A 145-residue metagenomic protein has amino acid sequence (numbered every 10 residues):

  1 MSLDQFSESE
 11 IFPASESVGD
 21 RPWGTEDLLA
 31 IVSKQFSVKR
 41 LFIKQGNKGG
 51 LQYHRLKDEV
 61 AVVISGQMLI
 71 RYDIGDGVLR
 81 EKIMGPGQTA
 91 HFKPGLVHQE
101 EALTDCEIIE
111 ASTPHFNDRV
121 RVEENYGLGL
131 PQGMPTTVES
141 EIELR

Functional and structural regions predicted by a protein language model:
M1-K39, K48-G50, K82, N125-R145: A short, N-terminal "cap"/entry segment at the start of jelly-roll beta-barrel domains of the cupin/DSBH fold
V38-F42, V60, E81, T89-H91 (+1 more regions): Conserved hydrophobic/aromatic beta-strand scaffold that supports enzyme active sites
K39, L51, V63-I64, R71 (+2 more regions): Beta-strand residues in well-ordered beta-sheet regions across diverse protein folds
N47, L56-K57, L96, T104-D105 (+1 more regions): A generic "binding-loop/recognition-motif" signal
K48-G50, L69, Q88-Q99: Histidine-centered metal-chelating micro-motifs
R55-G75: Glycine- and acidic-residue-biased ligand/ion/polar-headgroup-sensing regions
V60, T104-E124: A short hydrophobic beta-strand segment most commonly corresponding to one strand of the jelly-roll/cupin
I74-G95: Short acidic-glycine-tyrosine-enriched beta hairpin
